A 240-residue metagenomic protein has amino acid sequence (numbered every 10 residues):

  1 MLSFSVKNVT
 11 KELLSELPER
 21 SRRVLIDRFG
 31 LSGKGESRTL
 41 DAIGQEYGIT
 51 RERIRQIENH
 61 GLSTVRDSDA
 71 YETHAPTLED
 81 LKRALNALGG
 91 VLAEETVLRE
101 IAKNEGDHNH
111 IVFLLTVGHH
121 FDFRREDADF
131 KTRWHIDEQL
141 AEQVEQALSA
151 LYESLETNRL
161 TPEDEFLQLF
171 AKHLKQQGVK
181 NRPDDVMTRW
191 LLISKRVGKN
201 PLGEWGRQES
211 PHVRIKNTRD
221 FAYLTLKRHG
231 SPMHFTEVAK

Functional and structural regions predicted by a protein language model:
M1-K240: C-terminal non-catalytic scaffold/interaction domains in large multidomain proteins
